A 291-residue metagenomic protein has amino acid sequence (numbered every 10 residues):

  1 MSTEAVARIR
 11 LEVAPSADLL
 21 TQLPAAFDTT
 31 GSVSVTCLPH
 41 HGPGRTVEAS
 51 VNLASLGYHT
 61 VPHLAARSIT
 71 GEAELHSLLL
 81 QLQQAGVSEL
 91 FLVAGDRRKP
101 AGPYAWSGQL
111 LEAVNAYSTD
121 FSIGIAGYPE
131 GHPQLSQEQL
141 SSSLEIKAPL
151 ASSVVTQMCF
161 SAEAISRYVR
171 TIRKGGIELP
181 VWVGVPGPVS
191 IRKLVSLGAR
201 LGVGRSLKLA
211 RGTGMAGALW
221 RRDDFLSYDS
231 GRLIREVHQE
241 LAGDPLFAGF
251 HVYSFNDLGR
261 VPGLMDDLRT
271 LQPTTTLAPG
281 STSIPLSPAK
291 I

Functional and structural regions predicted by a protein language model:
M1-L140: Active-site beta->alpha loop and helix N-cap motifs at the rims of alpha/beta catalytic domains
L11-A17, G102-P129, E178-A242, N256 (+1 more regions): Active-site pocket-lining/capping segments in soluble small-molecule metabolic enzymes
V35, L92, I125, T156 (+2 more regions): Conserved beta-strand positions
P62, L82, K147-L150, V183 (+1 more regions): Conserved, mostly hydrophobic/aromatic
I69-E72, R98-A105, T156-V169, V189-I191 (+2 more regions): Active-site glycine- and acidic-residue-rich loops that bind and position anionic ligands or nucleotide-like cofactors
L80-Q83, K147-A148, R173, G243: Non-catalytic positions within long, well-ordered alpha-helices that form the structural scaffold/packing of enzyme
Q134-V154, A164: Active-site glycine-rich loop that binds ribose-phosphate moieties when present
K147, F247-G263: Charge-patterned, long linear interaction tracts outside catalytic cores
